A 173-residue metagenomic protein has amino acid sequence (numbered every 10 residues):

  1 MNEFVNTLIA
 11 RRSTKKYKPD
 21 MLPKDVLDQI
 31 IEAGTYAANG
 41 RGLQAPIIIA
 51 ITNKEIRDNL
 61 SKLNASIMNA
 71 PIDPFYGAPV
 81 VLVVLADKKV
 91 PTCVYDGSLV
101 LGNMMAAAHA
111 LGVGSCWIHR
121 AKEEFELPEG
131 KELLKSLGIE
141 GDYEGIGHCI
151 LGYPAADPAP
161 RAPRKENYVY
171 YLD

Functional and structural regions predicted by a protein language model:
M1-D173: Acidic, surface-exposed loops and disordered segments
